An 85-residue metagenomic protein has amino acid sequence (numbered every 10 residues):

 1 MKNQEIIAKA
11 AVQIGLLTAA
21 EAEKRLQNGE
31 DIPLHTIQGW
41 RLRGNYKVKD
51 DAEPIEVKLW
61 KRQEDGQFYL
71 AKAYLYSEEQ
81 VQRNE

Functional and structural regions predicted by a protein language model:
M1-E85: N-terminal accessory/interface modules of nucleic-acid-binding and processing proteins
